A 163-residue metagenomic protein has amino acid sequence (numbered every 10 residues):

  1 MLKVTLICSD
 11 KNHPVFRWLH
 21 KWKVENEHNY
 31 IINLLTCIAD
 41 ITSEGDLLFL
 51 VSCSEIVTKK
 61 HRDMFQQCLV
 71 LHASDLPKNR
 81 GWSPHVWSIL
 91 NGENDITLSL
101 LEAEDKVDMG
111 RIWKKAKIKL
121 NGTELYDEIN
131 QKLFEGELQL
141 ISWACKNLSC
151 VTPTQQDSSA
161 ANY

Functional and structural regions predicted by a protein language model:
M1-Y163: One-carbon transfer enzymes
